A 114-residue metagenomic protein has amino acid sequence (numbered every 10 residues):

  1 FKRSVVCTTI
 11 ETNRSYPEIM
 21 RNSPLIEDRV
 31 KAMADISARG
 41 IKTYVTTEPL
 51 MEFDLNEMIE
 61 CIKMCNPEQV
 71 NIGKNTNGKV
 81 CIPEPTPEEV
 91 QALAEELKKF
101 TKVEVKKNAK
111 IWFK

Functional and structural regions predicted by a protein language model:
F1-E96: Conserved AdoMet/S-adenosylmethionine-binding subsite of the radical SAM
E88-K114: C-terminal accessory extensions appended to soluble enzyme cores
